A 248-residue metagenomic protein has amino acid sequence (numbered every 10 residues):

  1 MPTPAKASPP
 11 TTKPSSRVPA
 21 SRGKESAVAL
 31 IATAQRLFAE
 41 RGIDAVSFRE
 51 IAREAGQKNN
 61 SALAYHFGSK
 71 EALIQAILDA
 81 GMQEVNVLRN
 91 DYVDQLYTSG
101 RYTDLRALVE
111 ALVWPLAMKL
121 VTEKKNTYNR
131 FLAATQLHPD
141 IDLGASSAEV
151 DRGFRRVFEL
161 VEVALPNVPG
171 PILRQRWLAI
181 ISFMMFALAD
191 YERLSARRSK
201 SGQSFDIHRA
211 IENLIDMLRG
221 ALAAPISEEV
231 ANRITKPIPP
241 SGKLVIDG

Functional and structural regions predicted by a protein language model:
P2-A7, K13, D151-G248: C-terminal peripheral helix-coil segments that are non-catalytic and often amphipathic
P2-R41, E50, A72, S99 (+3 more regions): Basic, helix-initiating cap at the start of DNA-binding domains
A27-A32, F67-N90, D94: An amphipathic alpha-helix adjacent to DNA-recognition modules
L37, D44-A72, A76: Helix-turn-helix
I77, D104, L108, L112 (+5 more regions): Residue-level detector of well-ordered alpha-helical segments, enriched for hydrophobic/aromatic packing positions
N90-N126: Hydrophobic alpha-helical connector segments
A107, N126-T127, P139-L165: Amphipathic alpha-helical packing segments from all-alpha helical-bundle domains
L112-L116, N129-Q136, I180-M184, L218: Short alpha-helical scaffolding segments that buttress acidic/His motifs in well-ordered protein cores
